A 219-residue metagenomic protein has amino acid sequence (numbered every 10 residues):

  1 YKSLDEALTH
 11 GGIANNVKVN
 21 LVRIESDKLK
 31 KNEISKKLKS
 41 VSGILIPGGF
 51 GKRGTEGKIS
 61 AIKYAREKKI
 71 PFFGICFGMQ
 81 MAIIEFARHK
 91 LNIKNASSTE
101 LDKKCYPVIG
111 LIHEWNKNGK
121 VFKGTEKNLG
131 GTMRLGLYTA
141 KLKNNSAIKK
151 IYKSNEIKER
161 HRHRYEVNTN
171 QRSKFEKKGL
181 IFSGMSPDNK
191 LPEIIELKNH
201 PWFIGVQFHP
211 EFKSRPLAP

Functional and structural regions predicted by a protein language model:
Y1-N199, Q207-P219: N-terminal beta1-alpha1 cap of cysteine-dependent amidohydrolase-like domains
